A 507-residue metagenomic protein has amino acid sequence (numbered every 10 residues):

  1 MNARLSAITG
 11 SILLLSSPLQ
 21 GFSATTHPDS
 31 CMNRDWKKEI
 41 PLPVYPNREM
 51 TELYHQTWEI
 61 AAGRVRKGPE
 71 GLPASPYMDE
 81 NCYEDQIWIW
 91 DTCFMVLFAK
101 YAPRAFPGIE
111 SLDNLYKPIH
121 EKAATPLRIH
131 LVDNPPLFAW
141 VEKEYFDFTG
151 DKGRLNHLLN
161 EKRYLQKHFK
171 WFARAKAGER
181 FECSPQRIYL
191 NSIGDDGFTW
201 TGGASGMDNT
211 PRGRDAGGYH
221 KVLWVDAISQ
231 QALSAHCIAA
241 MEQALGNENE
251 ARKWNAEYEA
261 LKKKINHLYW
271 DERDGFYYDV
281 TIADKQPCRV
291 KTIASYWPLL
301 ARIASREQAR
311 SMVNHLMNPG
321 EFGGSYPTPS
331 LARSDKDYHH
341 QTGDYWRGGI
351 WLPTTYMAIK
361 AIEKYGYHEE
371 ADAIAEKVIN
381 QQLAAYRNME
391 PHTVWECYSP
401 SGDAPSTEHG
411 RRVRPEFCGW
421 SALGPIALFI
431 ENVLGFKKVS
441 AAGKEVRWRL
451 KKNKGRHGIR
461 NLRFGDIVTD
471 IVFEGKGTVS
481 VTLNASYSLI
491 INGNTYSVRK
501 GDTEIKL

Functional and structural regions predicted by a protein language model:
M1-T25: Bacterial Sec-dependent N-terminal signal peptides
F22-D85, K152-A173, E242-K253, I491 (+2 more regions): Acidic/polar, glycine-enriched structural segments that form the non-catalytic walls/loops of the carbohydrate-binding
F22-K37, F138-E144, E396-A404: Short, compositionally biased low-complexity segments
C31-K38, I87-I89, A256, V290 (+1 more regions): Short acidic alpha-helix initiation/capping motifs at coil-to-helix transition points, especially at protein N-termini
E39-Q86, P107-R128, G178-L223, K263-I350 (+4 more regions): Extended glycan-interaction surfaces of carbohydrate-active proteins
E49-T57, R104-K117, K152-R174, S234 (+5 more regions): Extended, well-ordered alpha-helical scaffold segments
D85-T92, V96-G203, V225-I228, A232 (+5 more regions): Aromatic-rich carbohydrate-recognition surfaces in CAZymes
H315-F322, K360, K364-L507: Non-catalytic C-terminal accessory modules of carbohydrate-active enzymes
